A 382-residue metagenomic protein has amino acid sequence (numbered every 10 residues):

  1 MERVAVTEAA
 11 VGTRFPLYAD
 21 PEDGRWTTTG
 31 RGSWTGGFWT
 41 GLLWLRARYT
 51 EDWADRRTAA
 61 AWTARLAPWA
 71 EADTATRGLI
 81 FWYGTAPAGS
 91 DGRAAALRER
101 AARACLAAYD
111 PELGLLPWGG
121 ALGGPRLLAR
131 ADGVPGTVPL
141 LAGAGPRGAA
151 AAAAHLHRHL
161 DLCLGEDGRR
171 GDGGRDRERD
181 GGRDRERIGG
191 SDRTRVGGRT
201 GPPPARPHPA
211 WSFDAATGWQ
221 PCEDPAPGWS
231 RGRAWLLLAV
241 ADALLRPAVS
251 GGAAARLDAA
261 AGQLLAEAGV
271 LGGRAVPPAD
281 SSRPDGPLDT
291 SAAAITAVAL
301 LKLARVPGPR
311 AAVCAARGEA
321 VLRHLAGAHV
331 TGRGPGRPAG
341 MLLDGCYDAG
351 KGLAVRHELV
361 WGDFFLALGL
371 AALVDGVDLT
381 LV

Functional and structural regions predicted by a protein language model:
M1-V382: Glycan-recognition and catalytic cores of secretory/periplasmic carbohydrate-active enzymes
